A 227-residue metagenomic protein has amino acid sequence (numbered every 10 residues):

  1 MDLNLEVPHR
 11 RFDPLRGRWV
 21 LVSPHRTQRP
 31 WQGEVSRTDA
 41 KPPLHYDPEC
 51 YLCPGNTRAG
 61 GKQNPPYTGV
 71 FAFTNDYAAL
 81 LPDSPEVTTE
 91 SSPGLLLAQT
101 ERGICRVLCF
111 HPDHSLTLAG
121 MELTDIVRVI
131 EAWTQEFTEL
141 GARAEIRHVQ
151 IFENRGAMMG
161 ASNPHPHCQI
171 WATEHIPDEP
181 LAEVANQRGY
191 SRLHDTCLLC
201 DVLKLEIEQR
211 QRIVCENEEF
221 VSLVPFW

Functional and structural regions predicted by a protein language model:
M1-H165, W171-W227: Active-site microenvironments that recognize anionic phosphate/pyrophosphate groups
